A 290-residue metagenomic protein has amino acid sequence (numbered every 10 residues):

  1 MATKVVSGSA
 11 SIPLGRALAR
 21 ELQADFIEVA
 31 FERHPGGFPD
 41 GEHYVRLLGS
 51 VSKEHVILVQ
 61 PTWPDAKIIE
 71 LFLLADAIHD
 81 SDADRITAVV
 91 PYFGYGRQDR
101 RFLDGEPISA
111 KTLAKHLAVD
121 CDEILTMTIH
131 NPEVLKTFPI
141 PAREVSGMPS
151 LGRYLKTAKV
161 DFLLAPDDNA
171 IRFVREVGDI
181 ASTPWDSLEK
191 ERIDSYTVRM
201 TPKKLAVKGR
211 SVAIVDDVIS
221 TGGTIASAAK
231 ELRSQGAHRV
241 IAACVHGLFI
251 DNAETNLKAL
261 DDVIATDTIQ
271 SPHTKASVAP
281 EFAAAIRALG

Functional and structural regions predicted by a protein language model:
M1-G290: PRPP-associated nucleotide enzymes
